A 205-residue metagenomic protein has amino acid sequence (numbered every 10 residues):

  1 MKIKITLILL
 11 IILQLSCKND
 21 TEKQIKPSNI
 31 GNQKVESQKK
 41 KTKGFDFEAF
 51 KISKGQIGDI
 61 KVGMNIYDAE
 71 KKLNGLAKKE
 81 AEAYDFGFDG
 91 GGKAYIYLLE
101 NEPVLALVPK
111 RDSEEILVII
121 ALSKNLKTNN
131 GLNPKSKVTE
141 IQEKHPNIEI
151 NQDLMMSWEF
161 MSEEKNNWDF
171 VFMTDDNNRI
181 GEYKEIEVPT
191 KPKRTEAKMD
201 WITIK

Functional and structural regions predicted by a protein language model:
K2-I8: Sec-dependent signal peptide recognition, specifically the positively charged N-region followed immediately by
Q14-S16: C-terminal motif of bacterial Sec signal peptides marking the signal peptidase cleavage site
K18-L154, E185-K205: Short helix/turn-capping signatures at newly exposed starts of structured segments
K144-N178: Short aromatic loop motif centered on NTY/YTY
M173-T190: Surface-exposed, gly/pro-biased binding rims or lids
